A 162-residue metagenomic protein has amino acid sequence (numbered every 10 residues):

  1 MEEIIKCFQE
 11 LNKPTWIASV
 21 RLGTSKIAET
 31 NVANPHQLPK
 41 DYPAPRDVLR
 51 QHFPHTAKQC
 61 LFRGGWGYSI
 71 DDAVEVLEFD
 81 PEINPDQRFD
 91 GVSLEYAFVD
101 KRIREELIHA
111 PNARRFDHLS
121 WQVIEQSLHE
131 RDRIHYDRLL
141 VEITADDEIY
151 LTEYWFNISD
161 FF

Functional and structural regions predicted by a protein language model:
E3-E106: N-terminal trafficking/processing presequences and adjacent post-cleavage segments of proteins routed to secretion
A113-E125: Charged, amphipathic alpha-helical segments
V123-F162: Short, compact, well-ordered microdomains
